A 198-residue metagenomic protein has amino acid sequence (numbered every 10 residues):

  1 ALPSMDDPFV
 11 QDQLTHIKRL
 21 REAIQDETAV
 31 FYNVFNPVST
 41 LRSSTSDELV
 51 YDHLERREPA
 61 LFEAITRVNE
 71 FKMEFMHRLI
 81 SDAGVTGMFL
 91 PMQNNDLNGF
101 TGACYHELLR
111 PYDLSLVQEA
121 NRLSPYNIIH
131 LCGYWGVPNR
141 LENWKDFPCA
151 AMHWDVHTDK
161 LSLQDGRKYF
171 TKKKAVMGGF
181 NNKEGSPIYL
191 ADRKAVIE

Functional and structural regions predicted by a protein language model:
A1: Active-site gating loops and adjacent loop-to-helix segments of metal-dependent hydrolytic enzymes
S4-E198: Active-site loop segments of alpha/beta catalytic cores
